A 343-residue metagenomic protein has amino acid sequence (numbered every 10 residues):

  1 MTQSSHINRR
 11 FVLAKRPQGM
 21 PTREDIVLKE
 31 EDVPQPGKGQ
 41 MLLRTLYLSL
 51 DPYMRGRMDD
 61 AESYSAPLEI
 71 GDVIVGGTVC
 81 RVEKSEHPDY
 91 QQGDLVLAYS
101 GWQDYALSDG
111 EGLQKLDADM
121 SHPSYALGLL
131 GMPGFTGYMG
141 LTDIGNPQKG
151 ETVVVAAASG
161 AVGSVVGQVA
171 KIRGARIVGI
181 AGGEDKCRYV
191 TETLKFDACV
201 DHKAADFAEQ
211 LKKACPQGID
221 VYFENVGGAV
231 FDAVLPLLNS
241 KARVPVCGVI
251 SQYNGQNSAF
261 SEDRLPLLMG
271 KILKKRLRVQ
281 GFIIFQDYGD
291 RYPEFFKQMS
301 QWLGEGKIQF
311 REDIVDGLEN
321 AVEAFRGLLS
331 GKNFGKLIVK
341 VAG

Functional and structural regions predicted by a protein language model:
T2-H6, Q286-G343: C-terminal hydrophobic helical "lid"/dimerization subdomain of Rossmann-like NAD(P)H-dependent oxidoreductases
T2-Q3, K15-L46: A short N-terminal beta-strand-loop micro-motif at the entrance of redox/enzyme domains
V33-L50, M58-W102: Glycine-rich beta-strand-centered segment in the early N-terminal region that forms part of a ligand/cofactor-binding
I74-R81, D89-A157, C199: NAD(P)H dinucleotide-binding glycine-rich loop of Rossmann-like/cofactor-binding domains, especially the beta1-alpha1
Q103-D104, G182-V190, F207, R264-M269: Short, glycine/polar-rich helix-capping loops at beta-to-alpha or helix-loop-helix junctions that flank or form
L127-A205: Mid-domain Rossmann-like dinucleotide-binding core that forms the NAD(H)/NADP(H) cofactor-binding site
D206-P216: Short amphipathic alpha-helix with an adjacent loop that forms part of the alpha/beta core around
A229-I308, K340-G343: Glycine-rich phosphate-binding loop and adjacent beta-alpha segment of Rossmann(oid) nucleotide-cofactor-binding
